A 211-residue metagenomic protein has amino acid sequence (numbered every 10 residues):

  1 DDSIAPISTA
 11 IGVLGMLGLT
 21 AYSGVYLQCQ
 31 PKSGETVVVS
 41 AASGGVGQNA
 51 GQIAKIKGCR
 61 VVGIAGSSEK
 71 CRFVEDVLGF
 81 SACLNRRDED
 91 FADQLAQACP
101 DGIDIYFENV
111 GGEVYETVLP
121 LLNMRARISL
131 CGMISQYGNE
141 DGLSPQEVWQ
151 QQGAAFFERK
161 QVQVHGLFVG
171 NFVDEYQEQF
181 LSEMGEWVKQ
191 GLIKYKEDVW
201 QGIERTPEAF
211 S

Functional and structural regions predicted by a protein language model:
D1-S211: Terminal helix/beta-alpha structural elements that buttress the NAD(P)+-binding lobe
